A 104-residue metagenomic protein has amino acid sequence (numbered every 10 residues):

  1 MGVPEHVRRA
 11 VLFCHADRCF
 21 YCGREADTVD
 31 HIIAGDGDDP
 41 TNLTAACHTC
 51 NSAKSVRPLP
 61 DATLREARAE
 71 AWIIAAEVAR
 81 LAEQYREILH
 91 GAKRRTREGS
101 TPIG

Functional and structural regions predicted by a protein language model:
M1-R18, D61-I73, E77-L89: Short, charged surface segments at domain edges that flank catalytic/cofactor-binding sites
G2, I103-G104: The identity of the second residue at the extreme N-terminus of proteins
H6, S52-S55, Q84, K93: Intrinsically disordered, low-complexity sequence elements enriched in Ser/Thr/Gly/Pro
R18-H48, K54, P58-L59: Histidine-centered nuclease catalytic patch
G37-S52, E66-R80: Short microdomains enriched in Cys/His and/or Lys/Arg
Q84-P102: Charged phosphate-binding loop/patch that engages nucleotide di/tri-phosphates or the phosphate backbone of nucleic
